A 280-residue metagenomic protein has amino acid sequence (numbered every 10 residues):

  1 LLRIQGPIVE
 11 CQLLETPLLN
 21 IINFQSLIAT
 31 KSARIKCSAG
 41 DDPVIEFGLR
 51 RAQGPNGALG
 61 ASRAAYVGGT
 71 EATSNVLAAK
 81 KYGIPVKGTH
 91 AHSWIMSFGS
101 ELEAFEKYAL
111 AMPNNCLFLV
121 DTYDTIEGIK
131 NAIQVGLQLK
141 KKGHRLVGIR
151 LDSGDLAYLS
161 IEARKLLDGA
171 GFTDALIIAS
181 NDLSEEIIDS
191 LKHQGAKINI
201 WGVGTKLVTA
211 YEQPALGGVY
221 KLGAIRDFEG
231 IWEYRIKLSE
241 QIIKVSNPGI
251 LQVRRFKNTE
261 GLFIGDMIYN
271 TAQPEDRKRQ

Functional and structural regions predicted by a protein language model:
L2-T173, S184-I187, H193, L207 (+1 more regions): Buried, small/hydrophobic-residue-enriched core segments of structured protein domains
R3, K87-G88, I178, N199-G202: Short hydrophobic alpha-helical runs that function as membrane-insertion/retention elements
K165-A170, A175, L183-Q280: Gly/Ser/Thr/Ala-enriched C-terminal appendages of enzymes
